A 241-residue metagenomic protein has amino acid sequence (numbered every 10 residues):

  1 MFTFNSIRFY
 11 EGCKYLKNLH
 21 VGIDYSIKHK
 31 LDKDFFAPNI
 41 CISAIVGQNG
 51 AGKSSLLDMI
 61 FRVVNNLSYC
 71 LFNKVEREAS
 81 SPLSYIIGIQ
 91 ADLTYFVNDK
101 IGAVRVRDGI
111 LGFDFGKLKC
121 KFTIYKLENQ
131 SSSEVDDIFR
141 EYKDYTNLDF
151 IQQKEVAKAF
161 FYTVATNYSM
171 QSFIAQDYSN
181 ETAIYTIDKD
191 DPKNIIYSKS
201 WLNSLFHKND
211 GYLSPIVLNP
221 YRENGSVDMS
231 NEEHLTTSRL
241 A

Functional and structural regions predicted by a protein language model:
M1-A241: P-loop NTPase switch/coupling surface
